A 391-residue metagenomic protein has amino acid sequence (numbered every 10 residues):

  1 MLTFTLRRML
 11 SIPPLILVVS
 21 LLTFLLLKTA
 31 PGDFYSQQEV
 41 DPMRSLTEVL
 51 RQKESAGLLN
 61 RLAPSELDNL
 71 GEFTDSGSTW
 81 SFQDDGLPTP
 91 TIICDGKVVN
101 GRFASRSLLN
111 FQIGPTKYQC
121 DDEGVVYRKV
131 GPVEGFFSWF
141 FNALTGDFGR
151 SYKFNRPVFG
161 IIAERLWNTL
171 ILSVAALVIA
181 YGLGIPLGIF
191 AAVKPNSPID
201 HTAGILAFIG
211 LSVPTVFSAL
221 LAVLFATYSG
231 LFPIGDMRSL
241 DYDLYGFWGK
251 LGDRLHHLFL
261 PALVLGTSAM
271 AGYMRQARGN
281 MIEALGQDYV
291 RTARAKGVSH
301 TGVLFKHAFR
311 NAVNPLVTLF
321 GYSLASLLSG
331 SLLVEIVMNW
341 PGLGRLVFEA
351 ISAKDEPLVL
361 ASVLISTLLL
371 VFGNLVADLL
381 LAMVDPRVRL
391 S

Functional and structural regions predicted by a protein language model:
L2, L6, L10, V130-G149 (+10 more regions): Membrane-interacting alpha-helical segments
L2-T3, L166-I199, T215, T227-L231 (+1 more regions): Alpha-helical transmembrane segments of integral membrane proteins, especially multi-pass inner/plasma-membrane
L10-G32: Short, strongly hydrophobic transmembrane alpha-helices
I12, R165, T169, I205-S212 (+1 more regions): Residue-level signal for discrete positions within transmembrane alpha-helices of multi-pass small-molecule
I16-L17, F208-A226, F320-L324: Hydrophobic alpha-helical membrane-insertion segments
L25-V40, V337: Alpha-helical transmembrane segments
V40-A56: Short extracytoplasmic/periplasmic juxtamembrane "stem" segments immediately C-terminal to an N-terminal membrane anchor
A63-I185: An internal, D/E-rich "acidic patch" concept
